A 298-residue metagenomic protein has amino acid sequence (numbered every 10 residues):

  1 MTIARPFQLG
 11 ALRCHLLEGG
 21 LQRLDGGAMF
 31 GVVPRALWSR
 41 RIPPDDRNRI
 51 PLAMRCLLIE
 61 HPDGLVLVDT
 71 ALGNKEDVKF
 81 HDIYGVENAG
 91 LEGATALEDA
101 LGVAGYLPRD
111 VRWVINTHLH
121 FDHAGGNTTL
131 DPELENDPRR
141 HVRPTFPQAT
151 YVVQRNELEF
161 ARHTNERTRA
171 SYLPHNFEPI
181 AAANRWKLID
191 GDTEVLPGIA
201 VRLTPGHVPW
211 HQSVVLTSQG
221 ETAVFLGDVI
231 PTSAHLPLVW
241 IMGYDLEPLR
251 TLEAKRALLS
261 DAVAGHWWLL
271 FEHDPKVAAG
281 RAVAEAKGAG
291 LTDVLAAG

Functional and structural regions predicted by a protein language model:
M1-G102, D110-W113, E221-G227: Metallo-beta-lactamase
T2-A4, A89-Y106, D110, L134-L203 (+1 more regions): Metallo-beta-lactamase
H15-L17, V66, I115, V152 (+4 more regions): Hydrophobic/aromatic beta-strand patches that form the interior of the parallel beta-sheet core in alpha/beta enzyme
G19-G20, T70-G73, L119, N156-E157 (+3 more regions): Active-site metal-binding loops of divalent metal-dependent hydrolases
R55-L58, Q212-L216: Short acidic loop-to-beta-strand element that houses the catalytic metal-binding Asp/Glu of nuclease active sites
V86-D99, T217-G298: Cap/insert and terminal regions of metallo-dependent hydrolase folds
V111-D122: Metallo-beta-lactamase
G125-D137, G280-V283: Metal-dependent catalytic neighborhoods of phosphoester/phosphodiester hydrolases
